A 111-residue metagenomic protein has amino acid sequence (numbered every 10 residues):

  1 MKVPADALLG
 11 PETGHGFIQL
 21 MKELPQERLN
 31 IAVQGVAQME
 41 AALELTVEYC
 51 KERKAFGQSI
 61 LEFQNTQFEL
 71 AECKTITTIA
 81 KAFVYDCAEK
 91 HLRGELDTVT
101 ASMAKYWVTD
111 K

Functional and structural regions predicted by a protein language model:
K2, P11-F17, K22-K111: Alpha-helical interface subdomain recognition
D6-A7: Short helix-loop capping/hinge motifs at secondary-structure junctions, enriched in acidic/polar residues
